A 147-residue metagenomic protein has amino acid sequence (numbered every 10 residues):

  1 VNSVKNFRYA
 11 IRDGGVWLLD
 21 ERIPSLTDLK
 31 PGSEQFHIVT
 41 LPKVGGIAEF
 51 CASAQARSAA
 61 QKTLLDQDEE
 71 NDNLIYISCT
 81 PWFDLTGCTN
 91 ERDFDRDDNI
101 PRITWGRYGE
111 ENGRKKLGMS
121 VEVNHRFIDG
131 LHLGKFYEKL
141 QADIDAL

Functional and structural regions predicted by a protein language model:
V1-P24: Hydrophobic "lid/gating" helix adjacent to the active-site nucleophile that controls access to an acyl-thioester pocket
F7-R8, F50, F136: Aromatic-residue hotspot detector
V16-L18, D66-E69, D95: Short, conserved, surface-exposed binding loops centered on an aromatic residue
E21-S25, D72-L74, I100-R102, K116-G118: Broad gene-expression machinery/nucleic-acid interaction feature
P24-L29, W105-G109: Short beta-strand elements
D28-L85: Helical lid/core segments from catalytic subdomains that handle acyl or acyl-like groups
C88-I128, L133-K139: Intrinsically disordered, low-complexity linker/assembly segments
L140-L147: A common structural junction motif
